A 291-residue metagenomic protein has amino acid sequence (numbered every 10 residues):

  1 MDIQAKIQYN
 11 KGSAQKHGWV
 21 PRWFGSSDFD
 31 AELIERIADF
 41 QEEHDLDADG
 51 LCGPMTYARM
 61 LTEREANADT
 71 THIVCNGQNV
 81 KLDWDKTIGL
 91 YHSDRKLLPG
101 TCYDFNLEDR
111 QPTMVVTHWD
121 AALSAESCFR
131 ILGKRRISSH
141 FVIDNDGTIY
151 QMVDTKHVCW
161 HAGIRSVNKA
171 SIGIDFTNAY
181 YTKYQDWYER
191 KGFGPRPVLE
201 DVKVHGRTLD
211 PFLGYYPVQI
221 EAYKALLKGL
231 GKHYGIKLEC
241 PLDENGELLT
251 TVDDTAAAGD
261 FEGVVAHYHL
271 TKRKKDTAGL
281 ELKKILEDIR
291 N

Functional and structural regions predicted by a protein language model:
M1, T62-E63, T71-N79, D83-W84 (+1 more regions): Basic/polar, cationic surfaces and motifs that engage anionic cell-wall and phosphate/carboxylate ligands
D2-E63: Short acidic, glycine/serine/threonine-rich helix-capping segments at coil-helix boundaries
D45-L46, R110, G259: Alpha-helical hydrophobic/aromatic positions enriched in membrane-embedded helices and signal peptides
D49, T113-M114, E262: Conserved acidic residues
I88-K232, I236: Active-site-adjacent loop/helix surface patches within enzyme catalytic domains that shape the substrate-binding cleft
